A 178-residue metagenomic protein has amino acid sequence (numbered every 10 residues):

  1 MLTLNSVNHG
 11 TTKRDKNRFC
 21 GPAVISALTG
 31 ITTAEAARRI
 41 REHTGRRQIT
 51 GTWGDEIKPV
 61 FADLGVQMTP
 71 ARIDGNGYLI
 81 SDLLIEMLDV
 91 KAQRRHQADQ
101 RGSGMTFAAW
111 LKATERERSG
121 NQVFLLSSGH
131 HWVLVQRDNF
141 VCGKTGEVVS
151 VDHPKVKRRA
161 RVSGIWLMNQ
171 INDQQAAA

Functional and structural regions predicted by a protein language model:
M1-T3, V123-S127, W132-L134, R161-L167: Ordered hydrophobic segments in well-structured contexts
M1-T50, G54-P70, A178: Active-site nucleophile-adjacent alpha helix/oxyanion-hole segment immediately C-terminal to the catalytic cysteine
N5-N8, N17, N76, N121 (+2 more regions): Detector for Asparagine
T11, A23, I85, A92 (+2 more regions): Low-complexity, compositionally biased segments
T44-H130, Q136-G146, D152: Conserved active-site-adjacent core of cysteine acyl-enzyme catalytic domains
V141-A178: Noncatalytic regulatory segments and standalone regulatory/sensor domains
